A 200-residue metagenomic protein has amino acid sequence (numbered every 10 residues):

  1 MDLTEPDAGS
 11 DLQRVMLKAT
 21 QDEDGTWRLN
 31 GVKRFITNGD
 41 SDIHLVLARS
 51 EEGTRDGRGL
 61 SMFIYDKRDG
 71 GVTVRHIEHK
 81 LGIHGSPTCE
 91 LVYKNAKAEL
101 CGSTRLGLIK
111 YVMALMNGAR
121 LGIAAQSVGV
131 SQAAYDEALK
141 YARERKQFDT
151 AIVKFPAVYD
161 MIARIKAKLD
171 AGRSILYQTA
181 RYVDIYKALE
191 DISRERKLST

Functional and structural regions predicted by a protein language model:
M1, A19, L29-G31, F63 (+4 more regions): Buried hydrophobic positions in well-ordered alpha/beta secondary-structure cores of metabolic enzymes
M1-L12, R34, G53, L60-M62 (+1 more regions): Glycine/proline-enriched, intrinsically flexible loops and inter-domain linkers
M1-L17, A180, A188-K197: Internal maturation/activation junctions in enzymes
D11-N30: Cytochrome P450 C-terminal beta-domain/meander region
T26, N30-V72: A short core secondary-structure module
R68-G71, R75, P87-A119, D136-V153: A glycine-rich, basic-preceded beta-loop-alpha segment at the flavin cofactor/substrate interface of flavin-utilizing
R120-S193: Extended amphipathic alpha-helical segments enriched in small hydrophobics
